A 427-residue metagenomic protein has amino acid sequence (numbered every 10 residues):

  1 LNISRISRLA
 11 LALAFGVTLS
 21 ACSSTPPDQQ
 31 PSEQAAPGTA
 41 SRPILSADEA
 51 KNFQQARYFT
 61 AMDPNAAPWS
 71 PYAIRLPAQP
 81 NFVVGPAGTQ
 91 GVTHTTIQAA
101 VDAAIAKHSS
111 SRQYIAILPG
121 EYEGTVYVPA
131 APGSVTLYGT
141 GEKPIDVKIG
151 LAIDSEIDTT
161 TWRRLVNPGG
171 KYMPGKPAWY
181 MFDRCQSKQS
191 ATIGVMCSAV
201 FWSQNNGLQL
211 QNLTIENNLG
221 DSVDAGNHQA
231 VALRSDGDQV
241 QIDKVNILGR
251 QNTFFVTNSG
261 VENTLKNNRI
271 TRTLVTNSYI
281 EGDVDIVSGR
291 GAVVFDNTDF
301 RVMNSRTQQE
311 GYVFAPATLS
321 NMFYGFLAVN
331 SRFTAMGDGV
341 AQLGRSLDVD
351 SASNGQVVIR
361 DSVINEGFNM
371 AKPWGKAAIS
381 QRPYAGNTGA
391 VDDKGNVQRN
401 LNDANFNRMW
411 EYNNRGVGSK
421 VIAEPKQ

Functional and structural regions predicted by a protein language model:
L1-A10: Bacterial N-terminal signal peptides that target proteins for export
A12-A14: Intrinsically disordered, low-complexity serine/proline/glycine/threonine-rich regulatory regions
T18-A21: C-terminal motif of bacterial Sec signal peptides marking the signal peptidase cleavage site
S23-T25: Bacterial signal peptide processing site
Q30-Q427: Sequence-level preference for short, compositionally simple segments enriched in small aliphatic or small polar residues
